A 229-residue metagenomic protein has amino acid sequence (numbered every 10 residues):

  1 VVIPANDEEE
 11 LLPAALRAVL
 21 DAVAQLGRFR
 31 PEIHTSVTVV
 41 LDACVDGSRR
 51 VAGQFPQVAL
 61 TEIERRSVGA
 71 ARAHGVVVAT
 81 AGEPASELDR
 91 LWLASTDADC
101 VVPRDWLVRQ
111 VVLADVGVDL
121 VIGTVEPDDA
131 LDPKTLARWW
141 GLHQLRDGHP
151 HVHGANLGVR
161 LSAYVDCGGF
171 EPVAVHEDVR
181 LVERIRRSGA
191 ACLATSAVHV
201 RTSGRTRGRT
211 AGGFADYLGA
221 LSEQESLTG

Functional and structural regions predicted by a protein language model:
E8-F29: Short, well-formed alpha-helical segments that are part of the catalytic scaffolds of diverse glycosyltransferases
T38-R50: A conserved acidic beta->alpha catalytic loop
G47, D89-V112: Acidic donor-binding/catalytic loop of UDP-sugar-dependent glycosyltransferases, especially processive GT2
R49-E87: Conserved donor nucleotide-binding strand/loop of the catalytic core
R104-P133: Conserved donor NDP-sugar-binding/catalytic core segment of glycosyltransferases
D128, G141-G158, S162: A recurrent flexible, glycine/aromatic-enriched loop bordering the glycosyltransferase active site that acts as
V175-L181: Acidic donor-binding loop at a coil-to-helix junction in glycosyltransferase catalytic cores that engages
R180, R186-G229: C-terminal catalytic/acceptor-binding lobe
